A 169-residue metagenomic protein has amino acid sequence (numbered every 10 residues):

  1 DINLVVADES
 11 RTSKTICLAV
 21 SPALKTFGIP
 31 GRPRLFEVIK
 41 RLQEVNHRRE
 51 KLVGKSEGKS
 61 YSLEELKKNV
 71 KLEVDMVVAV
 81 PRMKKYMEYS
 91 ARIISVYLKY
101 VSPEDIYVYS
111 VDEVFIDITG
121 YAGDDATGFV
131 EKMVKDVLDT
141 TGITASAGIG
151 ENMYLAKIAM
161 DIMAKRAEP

Functional and structural regions predicted by a protein language model:
D1-V111, F115, D161-I162: Residues that scaffold, gate, or flank divalent-cation-dependent active/transport sites
N3, G28, A122-A126, G142-I143: Glycine-centered secondary-structure boundary/capping sites
R82-M83, Y121, E151-N152: Short beta->alpha junction loops/turns
I116-A122: Short beta-strand-to-loop capping motifs
D125-P169: Long, highly charged, low-complexity intrinsically disordered interaction regions that mediate electrostatic DNA/RNA
